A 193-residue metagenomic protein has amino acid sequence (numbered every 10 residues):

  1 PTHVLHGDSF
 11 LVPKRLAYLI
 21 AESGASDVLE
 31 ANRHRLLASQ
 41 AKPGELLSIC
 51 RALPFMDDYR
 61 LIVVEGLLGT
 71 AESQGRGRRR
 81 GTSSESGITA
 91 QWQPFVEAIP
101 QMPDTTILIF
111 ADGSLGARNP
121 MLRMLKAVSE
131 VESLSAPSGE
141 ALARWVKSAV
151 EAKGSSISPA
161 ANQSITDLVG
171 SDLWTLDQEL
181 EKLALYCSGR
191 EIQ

Functional and structural regions predicted by a protein language model:
P1-Q193: Conserved beta/loop motifs at nucleotide-recognition and modification sites
